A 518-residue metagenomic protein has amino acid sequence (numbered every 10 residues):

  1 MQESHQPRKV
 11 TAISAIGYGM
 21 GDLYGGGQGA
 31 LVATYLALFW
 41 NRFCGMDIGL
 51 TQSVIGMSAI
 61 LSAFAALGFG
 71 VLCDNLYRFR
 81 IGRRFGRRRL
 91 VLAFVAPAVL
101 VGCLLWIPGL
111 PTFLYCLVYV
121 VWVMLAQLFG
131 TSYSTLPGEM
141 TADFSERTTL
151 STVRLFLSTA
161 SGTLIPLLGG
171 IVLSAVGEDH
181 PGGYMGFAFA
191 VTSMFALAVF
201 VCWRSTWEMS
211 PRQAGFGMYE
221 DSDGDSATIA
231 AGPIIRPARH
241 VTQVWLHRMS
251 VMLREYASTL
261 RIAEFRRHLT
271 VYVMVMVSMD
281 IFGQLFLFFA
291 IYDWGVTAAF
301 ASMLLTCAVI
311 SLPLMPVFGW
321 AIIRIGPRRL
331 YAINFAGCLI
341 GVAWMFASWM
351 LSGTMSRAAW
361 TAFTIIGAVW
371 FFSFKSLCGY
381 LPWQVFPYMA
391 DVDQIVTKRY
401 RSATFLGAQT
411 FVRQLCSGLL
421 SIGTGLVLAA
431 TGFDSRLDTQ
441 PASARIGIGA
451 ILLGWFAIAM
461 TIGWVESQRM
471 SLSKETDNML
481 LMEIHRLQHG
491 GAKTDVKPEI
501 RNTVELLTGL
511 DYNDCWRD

Functional and structural regions predicted by a protein language model:
M1-S14, G109-C116, F129, Y133-L287 (+2 more regions): Intracellular loop-helix junctions on the cytosolic face of multi-pass helical membrane proteins
E3-S62, R266-M303: Helix-loop boundary and gating motifs at the non-cytosolic
L38, N75, G162-G182, S417-R445: Transmembrane alpha-helix termini and helix-breaking/packing motifs in multi-pass membrane transporters
M46-A59, T149-T152, M185-G186, Y292-V309 (+2 more regions): Loop-to-transmembrane helix entry
S53-Y77, L305-F318: Central cavity-lining transmembrane alpha-helices of secondary-active solute carriers, predominantly the Major
S62-A63, S151-L173, A308, Q409-G425: Glycine-rich segments within core transmembrane alpha-helices of 12-TM secondary carriers
F79, R89-P111, A336-A358: C-terminal ends and interior cores of transmembrane alpha-helices in multi-pass membrane transporters/permeases
V99-G130, R357-L381, V385: Hydrophobic core of transmembrane alpha-helices in multi-pass small-molecule transporters, especially MFS/SLC-type
